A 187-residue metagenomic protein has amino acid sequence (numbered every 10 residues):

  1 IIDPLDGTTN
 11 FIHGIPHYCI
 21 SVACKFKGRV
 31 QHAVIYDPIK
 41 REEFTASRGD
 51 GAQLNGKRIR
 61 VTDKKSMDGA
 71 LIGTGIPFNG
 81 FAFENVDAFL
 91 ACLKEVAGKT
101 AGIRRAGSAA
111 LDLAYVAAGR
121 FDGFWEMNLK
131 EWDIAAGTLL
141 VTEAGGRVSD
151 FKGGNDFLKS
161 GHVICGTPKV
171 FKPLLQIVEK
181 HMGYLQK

Functional and structural regions predicted by a protein language model:
I1-Q53: DPxDG-like acidic metal-binding loop motif
R60-K187: An extended, acidic
